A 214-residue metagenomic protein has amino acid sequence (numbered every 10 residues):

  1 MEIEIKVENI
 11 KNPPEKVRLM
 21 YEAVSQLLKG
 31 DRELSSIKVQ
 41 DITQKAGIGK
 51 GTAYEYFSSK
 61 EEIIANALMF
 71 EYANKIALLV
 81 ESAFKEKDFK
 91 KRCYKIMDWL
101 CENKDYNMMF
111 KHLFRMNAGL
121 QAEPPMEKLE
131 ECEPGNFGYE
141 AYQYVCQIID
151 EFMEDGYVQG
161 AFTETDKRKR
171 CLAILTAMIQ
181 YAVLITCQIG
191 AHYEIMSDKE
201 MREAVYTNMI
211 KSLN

Functional and structural regions predicted by a protein language model:
M1-K45: Basic, helix-initiating cap at the start of DNA-binding domains
L19, A23-D31, L78-S82, A177-I185: Solvent-exposed, amphipathic alpha-helical segments
E33-N66: Helix-turn-helix
V39, L68-A77: Short, basic, alpha-helical segments at the C-terminal edge of helix-turn-helix-like DNA-binding modules
N66, V80-F110, C171-L172: Hydrophobic alpha-helical connector segments
I76, V80-E81, L120-Q159, R168-A173: Amphipathic alpha-helical packing segments from all-alpha helical-bundle domains
N103-C132, V183-Q188: Amphipathic alpha-helical segments used for helix-helix packing
Y157-V205: Hydrophobic/aromatic-rich alpha-helical bundle segments in the mid-to-C-terminal region
